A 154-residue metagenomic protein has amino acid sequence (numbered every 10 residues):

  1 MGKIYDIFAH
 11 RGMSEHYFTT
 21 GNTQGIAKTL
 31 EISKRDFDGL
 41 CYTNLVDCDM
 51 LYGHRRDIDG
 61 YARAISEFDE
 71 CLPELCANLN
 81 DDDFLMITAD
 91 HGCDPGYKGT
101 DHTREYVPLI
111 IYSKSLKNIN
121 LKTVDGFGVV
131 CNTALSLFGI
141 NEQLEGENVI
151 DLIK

Functional and structural regions predicted by a protein language model:
M1-K154: Feature captures the catalytic ectodomains and active-site-proximal regions of enzymes that hydrolyze or transfer
